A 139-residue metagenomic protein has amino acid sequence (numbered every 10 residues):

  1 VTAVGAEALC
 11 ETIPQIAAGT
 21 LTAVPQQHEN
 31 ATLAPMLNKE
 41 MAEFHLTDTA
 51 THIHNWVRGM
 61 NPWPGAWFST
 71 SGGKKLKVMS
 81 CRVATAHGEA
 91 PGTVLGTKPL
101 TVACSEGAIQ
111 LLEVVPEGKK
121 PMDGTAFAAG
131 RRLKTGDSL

Functional and structural regions predicted by a protein language model:
V1-A84: Active-site-proximal loop/hinge segments within enzyme catalytic domains
L46-L139: An anion-binding loop in the catalytic cleft
